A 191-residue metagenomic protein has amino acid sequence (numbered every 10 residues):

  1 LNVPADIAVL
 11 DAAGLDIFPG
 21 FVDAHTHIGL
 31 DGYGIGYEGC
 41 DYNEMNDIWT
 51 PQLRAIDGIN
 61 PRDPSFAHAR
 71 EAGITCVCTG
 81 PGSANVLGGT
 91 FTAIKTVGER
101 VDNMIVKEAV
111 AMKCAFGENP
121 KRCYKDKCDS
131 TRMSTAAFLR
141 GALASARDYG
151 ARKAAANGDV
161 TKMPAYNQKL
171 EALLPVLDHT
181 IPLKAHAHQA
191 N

Functional and structural regions predicted by a protein language model:
L1-F18, I35: Histidine-rich, glycine-flanked metal-binding segment
G14, H25, A69: Divalent metal-coordination and catalytic microenvironments
G20-F21, M104: Short, charged, surface-exposed secondary-structure boundary motifs
V22-D31: Histidine-centered catalytic micro-motifs
G32-I59, R100, A115, P120: Active-site gating loops and adjacent loop-to-helix segments of metal-dependent hydrolytic enzymes
S65, R70-N191: Polyanionic/metal-chelating signatures
